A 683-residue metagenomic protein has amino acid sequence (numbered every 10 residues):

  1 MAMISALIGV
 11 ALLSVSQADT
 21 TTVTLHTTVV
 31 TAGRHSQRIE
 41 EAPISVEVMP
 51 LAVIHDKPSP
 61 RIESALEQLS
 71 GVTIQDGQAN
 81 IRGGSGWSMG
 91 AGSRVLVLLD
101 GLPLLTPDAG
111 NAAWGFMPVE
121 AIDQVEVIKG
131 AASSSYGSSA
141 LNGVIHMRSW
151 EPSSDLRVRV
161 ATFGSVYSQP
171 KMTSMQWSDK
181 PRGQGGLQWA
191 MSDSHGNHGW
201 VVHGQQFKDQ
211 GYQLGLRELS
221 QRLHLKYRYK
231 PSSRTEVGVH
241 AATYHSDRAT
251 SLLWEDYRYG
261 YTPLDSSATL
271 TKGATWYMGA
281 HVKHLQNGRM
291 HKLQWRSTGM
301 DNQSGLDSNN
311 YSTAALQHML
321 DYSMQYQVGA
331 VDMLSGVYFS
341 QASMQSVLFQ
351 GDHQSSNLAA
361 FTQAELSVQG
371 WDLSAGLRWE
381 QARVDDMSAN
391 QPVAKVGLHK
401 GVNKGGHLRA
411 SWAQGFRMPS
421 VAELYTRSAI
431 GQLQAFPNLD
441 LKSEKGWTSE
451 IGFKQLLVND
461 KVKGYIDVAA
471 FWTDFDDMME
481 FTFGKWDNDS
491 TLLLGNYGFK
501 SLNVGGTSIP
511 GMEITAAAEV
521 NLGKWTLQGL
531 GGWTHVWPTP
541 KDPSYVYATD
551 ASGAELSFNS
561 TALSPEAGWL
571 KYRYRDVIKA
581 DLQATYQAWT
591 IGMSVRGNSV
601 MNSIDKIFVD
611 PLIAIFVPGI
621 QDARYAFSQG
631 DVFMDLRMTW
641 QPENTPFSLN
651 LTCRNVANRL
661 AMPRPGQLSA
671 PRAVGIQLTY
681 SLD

Functional and structural regions predicted by a protein language model:
E63-L102, T106: Extracytoplasmic beta-strand/coil segments of soluble accessory domains associated with Gram-negative outer-membrane
L102-A131: Short acidic/polar hinge/loop motifs at secondary-structure boundaries that mediate gating or recognition
T106-D108, A121-D123, S134-H146, W150-L223 (+3 more regions): Outer-membrane beta-barrel translocator/receptor signature
D209-H224, R228-K230, R234-Q317, V347: Flexible loop and strand-edge segments within Gram-negative outer membrane beta-barrel domains
S232, G238-A241, A330, L334 (+3 more regions): Structural signature of Gram-negative outer-membrane beta-barrels, strongest in the C-terminal barrel of TonB-dependent
K292-S304, R409, K442-L502, S508-P510 (+1 more regions): Membrane-embedded beta-barrel scaffold of Gram-negative outer-membrane proteins
A330, S367-D372, A470-D474, Y497-V609 (+2 more regions): Gram-negative outer-membrane beta-barrel transporters
G597-G619, F627-D683: C-terminal beta-signal and adjacent terminal beta-strands/loops of Gram-negative outer-membrane beta-barrel proteins
